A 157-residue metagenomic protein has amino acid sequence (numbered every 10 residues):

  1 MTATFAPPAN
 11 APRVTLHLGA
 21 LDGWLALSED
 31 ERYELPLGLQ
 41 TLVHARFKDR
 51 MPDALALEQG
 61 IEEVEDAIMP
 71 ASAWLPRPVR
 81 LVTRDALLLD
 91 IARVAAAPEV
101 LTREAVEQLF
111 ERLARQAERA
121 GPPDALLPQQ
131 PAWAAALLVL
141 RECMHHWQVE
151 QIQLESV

Functional and structural regions predicted by a protein language model:
T2-A11, L27-V157: Helical "lid/coupling" subdomains associated with nucleotide-phosphate turnover
R13-H17: Short glycine-aspartate micro-motif
